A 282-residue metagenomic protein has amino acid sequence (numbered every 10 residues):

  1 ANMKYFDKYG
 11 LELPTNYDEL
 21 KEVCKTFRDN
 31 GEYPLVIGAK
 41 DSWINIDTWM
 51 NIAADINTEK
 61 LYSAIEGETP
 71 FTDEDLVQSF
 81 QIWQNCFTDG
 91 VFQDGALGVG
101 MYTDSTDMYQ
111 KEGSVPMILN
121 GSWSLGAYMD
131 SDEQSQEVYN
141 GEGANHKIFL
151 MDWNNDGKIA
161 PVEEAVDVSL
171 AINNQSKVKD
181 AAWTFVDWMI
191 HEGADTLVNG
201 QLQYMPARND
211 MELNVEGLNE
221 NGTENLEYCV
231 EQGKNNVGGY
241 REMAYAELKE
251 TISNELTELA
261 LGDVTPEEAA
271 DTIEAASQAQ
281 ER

Functional and structural regions predicted by a protein language model:
A1-T15, K21, E32, G38-I65 (+5 more regions): Periplasmic solute-binding protein
K8-L13, E68, N85-M101, G113-S114 (+1 more regions): A local structural motif
Y9, E133-Q203: Extracytoplasmic/periplasmic substrate-recognition and gating elements
Y17-E22, A96-K111: Short helix-initiation/N-cap motifs at beta->coil->alpha
C24-T26, E66-L97, K147, M151: Glycine-centered hinge/linker elements that transmit conformational signals in sensory and ligand-binding systems
G31-Y33, K111-N120: Alpha-to-beta junction loops
I56-Q78, E133-G141, D152-P161, E212-E220 (+1 more regions): Short, solvent-exposed loop/beta-turn-alpha elements that line the ligand-binding surface or hinge of extracytoplasmic
H146-L150, N199-N254, E258: Long, aromatic- and glycine/proline-rich binding clefts that accommodate carbohydrate-like moieties
